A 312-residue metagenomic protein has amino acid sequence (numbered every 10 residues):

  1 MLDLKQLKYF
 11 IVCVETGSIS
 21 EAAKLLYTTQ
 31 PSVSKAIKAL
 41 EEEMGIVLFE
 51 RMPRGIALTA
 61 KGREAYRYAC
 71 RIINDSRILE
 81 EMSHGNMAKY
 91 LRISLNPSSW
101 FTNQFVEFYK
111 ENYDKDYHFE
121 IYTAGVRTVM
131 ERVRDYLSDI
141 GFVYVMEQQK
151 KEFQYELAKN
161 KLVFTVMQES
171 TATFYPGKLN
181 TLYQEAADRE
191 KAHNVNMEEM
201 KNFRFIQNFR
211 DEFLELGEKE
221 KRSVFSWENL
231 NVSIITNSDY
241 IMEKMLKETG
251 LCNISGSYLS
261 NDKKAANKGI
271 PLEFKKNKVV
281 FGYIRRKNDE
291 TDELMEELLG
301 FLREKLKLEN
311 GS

Functional and structural regions predicted by a protein language model:
I11-T29: Short helix-boundary/capping micro-motifs
P31, I78, M82, A88-E131 (+1 more regions): N-terminal winged-helix
A39-L58: A short LG(V/I)-centered, amphipathic sequence patch enriched for acidic residue(s) preceding the LG motif
E43-M44, A65-N86: Alpha-helical linker/hinge and terminal dimerization helices associated with HTH transcriptional regulators
T102-F105, L182-W227, D292: Secondary-structure junction motif
E107-F108, R127-K178: Short beta-strand-centered segments that line the small-molecule binding cleft or hinge of alpha/beta clamshell
R134-L137, R210-G269: Hydrophobic hinge/microswitch elements
K150-T165, S170, Y240-E290: Beta-alpha-beta core module
